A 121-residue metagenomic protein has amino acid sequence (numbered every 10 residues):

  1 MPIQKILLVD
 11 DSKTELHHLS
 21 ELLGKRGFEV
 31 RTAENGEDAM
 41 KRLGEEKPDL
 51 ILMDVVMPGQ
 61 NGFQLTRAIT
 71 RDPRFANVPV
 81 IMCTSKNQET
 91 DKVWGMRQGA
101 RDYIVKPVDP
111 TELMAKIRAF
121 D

Functional and structural regions predicted by a protein language model:
H17-K25: Charged docking surfaces used in two-component/phosphorelay signaling
G27-E34, R42: Short hydrophobic/Thr-rich beta-strand motif most characteristic of the beta2 strand and flanking loop of CheY-like
E46-L52: Active-site beta3 strand of CheY-like receiver
M57: Receiver (REC) domain active-site loop signature in two-component systems and cognate sites in sensor histidine kinases
R101: Short, glycine/charged-rich "phosphate-handling" switch motifs in NTP-dependent and phosphotransfer domains
P107-R118: C-terminal output helix
